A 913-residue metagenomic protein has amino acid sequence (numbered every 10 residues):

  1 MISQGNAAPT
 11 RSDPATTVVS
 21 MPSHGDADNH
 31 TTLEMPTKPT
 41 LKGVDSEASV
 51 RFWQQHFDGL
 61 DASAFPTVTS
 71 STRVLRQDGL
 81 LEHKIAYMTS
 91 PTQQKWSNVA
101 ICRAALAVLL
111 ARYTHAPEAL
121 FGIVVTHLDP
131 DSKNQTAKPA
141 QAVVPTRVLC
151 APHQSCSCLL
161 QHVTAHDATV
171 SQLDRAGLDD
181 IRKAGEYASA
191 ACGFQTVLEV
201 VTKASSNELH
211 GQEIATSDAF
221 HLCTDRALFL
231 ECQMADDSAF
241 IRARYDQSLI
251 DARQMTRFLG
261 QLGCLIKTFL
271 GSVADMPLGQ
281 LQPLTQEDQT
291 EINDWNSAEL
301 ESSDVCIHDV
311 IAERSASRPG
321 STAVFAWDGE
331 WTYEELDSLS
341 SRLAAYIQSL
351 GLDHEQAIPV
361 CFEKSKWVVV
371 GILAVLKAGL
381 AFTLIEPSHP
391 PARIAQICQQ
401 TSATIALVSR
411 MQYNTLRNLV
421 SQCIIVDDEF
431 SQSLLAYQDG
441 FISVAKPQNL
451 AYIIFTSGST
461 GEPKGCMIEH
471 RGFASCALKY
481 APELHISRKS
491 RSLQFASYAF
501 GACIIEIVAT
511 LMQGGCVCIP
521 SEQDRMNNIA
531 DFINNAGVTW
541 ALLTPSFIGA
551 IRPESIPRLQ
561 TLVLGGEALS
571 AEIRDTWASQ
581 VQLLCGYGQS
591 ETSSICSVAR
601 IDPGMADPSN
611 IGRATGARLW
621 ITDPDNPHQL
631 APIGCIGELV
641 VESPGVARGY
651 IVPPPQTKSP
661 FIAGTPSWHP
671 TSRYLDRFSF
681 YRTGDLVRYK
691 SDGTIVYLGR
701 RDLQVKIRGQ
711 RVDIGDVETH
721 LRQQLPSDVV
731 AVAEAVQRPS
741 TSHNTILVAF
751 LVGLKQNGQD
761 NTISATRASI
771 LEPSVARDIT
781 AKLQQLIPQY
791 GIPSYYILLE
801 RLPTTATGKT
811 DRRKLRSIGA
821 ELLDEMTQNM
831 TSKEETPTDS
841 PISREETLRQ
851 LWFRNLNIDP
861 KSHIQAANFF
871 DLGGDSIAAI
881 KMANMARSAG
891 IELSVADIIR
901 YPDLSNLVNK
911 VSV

Functional and structural regions predicted by a protein language model:
I2-N6, T17-V44, A48-Q54, L60 (+15 more regions): Flexible, non-catalytic linker and terminal segments flanking ANL/adenylate-forming cores
R11-S12, T31-L33, T37-V50, P91-R103 (+14 more regions): His-Asp-centered acyl/peptidyl-transfer active-site segments
N29, S46-F52, S71-S90, N98 (+12 more regions): AMP-binding/adenylate-forming domain of the ANL superfamily
W96, L228, C361-L376, V687 (+5 more regions): Phosphopantetheine-attachment site and its flanking helix in carrier
P117-T126, H153-C158, A219-Q282, W331-Y333 (+5 more regions): Extended, hydrophobic beta-loop-alpha segments that form or line the acyl/peptidyl-thioester binding and transfer paths
A191, N207, F240, A252 (+13 more regions): AMP-dependent adenylate-forming
S317-E330, Q348-I358, K489, T694 (+6 more regions): Phosphopantetheine carrier-protein modules
K366-I372, L380-Q399, A403, M411 (+6 more regions): Motif- and composition-driven signal specific to adenylation
